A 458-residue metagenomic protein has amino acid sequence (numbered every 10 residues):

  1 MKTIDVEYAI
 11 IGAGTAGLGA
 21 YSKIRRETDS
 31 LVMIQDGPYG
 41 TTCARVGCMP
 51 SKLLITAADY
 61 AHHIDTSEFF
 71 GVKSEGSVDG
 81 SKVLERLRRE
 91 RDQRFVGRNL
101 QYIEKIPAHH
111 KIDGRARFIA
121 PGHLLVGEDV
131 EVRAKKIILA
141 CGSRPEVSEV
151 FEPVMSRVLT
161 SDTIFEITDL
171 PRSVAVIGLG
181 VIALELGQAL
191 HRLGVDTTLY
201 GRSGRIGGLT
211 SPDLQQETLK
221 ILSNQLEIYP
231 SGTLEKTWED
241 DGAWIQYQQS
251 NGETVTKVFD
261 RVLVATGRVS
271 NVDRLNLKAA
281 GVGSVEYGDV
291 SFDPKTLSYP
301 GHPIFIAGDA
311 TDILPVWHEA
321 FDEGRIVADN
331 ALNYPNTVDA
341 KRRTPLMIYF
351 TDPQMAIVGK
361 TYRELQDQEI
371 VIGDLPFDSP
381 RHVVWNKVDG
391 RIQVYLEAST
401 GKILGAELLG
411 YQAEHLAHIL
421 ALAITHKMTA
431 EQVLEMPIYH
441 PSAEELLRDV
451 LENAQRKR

Functional and structural regions predicted by a protein language model:
K2-V6, A13, K23-D29, I34-L170 (+6 more regions): Glycine-rich flavin
A9-A16, S22-G37, T42, M49 (+3 more regions): Flexible, glycine-rich terminal cap/loop adjacent to redox cofactors in electron-transfer oxidoreductases
A9-I11, A116, V132-G142, V176-I177 (+4 more regions): Short hydrophobic core segments
C48, C141-V195, I228, K278-P300: Glycine-rich dinucleotide-binding loop and its adjacent helix/turn
G127-V130, L234-E235, Y247-T256, R268: A structured beta-alpha segment of the ubiquitous adenosine-cofactor-binding alpha/beta core
M155-L170, V258-N333: FAD-site-proximal beta/loop scaffold in flavoenzymes
T210, L214-E217, A307-E364, Y439-R458: A conserved FAD-binding loop/helix module that cradles the flavin
